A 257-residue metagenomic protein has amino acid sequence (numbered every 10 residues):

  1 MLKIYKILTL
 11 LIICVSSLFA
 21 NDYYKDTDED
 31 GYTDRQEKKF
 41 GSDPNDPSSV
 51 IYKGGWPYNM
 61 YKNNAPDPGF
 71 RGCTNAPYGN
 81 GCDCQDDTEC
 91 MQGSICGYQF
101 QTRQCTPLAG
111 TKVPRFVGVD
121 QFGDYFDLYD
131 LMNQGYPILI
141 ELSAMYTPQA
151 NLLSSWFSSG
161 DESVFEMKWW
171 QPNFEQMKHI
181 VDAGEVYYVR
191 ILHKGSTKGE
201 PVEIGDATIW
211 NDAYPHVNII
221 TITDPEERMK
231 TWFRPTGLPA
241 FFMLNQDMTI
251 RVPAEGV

Functional and structural regions predicted by a protein language model:
L2-L10: Sec-dependent signal peptide recognition, specifically the positively charged N-region followed immediately by
L11-A20: Hydrophobic h-region of N-terminal signal peptides that target proteins for export in Gram-negative bacteria
N21-P107: Extracellular calcium-associated, cysteine-rich motifs in secreted modular proteins
F116, I138-L142, Y187-L192, I219-T223 (+2 more regions): Structural recognition of the beta-strand scaffold that forms the well-ordered cores of secreted hydrolase catalytic
F116-I138, P172-V181: A short beta-strand-turn-helix
M132, Y214-H216, I222-V257: Thiol/disulfide oxidoreductase modules built on the thioredoxin-like
I140-P148, L152: Aromatic-flanked redox-active Cys/Sec active sites in thiol-based oxidoreductases, especially the WC-centered
Q149-A213, P225-K230: Structural microenvironment flanking redox-active thiols in thiol-disulfide oxidoreductases
